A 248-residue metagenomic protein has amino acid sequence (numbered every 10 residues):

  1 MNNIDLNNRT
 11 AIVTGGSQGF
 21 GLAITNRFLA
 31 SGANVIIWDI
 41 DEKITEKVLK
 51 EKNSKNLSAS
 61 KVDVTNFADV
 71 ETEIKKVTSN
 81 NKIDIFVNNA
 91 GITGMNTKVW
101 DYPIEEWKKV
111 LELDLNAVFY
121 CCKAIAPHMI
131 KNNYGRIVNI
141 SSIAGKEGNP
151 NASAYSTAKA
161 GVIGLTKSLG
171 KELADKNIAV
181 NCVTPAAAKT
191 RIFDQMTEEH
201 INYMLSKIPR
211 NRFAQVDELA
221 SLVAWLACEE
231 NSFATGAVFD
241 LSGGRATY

Functional and structural regions predicted by a protein language model:
N2, T93-N96, E147, T235-Y248: Short C-terminal tail/terminal secondary-structure segment of NAD(P)H-dependent dehydrogenase/reductase domains
T10, S17-Q18: Conserved glycine-rich cofactor-binding loop
T97-V99, P103-L111, F193, M204: Substrate-binding pocket helix/loop in short-chain dehydrogenase/reductase
C122, A158, T166: Active-site helix of classical SDR
P127, K171-D175, S232: Alpha-helical segment proximal to the catalytic Tyr-Lys
S142: Residue(s) in the substrate-gating loop at a strand-loop-helix junction that position the organic substrate next
A174, A179, Q215, A234-G236: Short, small/polar-rich loop/turn modules that mediate ligand/substrate recognition or access, typified
